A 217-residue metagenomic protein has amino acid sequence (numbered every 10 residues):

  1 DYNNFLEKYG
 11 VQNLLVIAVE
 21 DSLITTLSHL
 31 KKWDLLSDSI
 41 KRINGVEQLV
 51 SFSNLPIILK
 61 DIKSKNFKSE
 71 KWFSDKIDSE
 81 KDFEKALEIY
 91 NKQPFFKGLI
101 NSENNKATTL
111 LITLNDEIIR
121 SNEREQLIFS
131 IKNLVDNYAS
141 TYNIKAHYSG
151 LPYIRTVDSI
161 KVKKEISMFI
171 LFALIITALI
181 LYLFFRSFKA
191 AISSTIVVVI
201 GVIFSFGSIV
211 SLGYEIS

Functional and structural regions predicted by a protein language model:
D1-I58: Extracytoplasmic/periplasmic
Y2, W33-D34, I128-I131, G201 (+1 more regions): Amphipathic alpha-helical segments in well-structured domains
E7, K76-F188: Extracytoplasmic
L14-D21, S69-W72, T108-I118: Short, hydrophobic beta-strand segments
V16, F52-E70, Q93-K106, Y153-R155: Short beta-strand/turn "edge" motifs
I17, I40, L110, D158 (+1 more regions): Residue-level signature of catalytic and energy-coupling elements of molecular machines, predominantly ATP/GTP-dependent
D34, K60-K76, S159-E165: Charged, often glycine-rich, active-site loop that binds/positions anionic groups
A190-S217: Hydrophobic transmembrane alpha-helices and their membrane-interface caps in long multi-pass transport proteins
